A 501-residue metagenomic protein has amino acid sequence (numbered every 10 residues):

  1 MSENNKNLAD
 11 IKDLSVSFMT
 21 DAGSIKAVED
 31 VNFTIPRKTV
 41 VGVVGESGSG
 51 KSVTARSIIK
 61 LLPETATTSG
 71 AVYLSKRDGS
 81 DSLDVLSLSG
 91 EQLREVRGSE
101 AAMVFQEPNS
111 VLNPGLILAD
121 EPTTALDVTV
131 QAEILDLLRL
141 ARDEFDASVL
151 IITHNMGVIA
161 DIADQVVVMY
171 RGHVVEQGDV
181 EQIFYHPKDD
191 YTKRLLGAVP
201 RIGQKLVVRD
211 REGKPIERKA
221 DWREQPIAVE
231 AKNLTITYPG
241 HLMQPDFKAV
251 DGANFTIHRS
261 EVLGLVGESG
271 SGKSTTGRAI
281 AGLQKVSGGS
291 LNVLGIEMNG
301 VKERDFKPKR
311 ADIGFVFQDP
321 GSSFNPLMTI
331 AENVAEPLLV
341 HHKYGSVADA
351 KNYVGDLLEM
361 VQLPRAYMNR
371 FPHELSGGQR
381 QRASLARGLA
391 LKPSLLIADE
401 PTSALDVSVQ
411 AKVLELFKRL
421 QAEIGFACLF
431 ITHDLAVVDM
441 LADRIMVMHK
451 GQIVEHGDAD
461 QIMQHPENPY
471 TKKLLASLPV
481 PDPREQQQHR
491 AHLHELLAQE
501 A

Functional and structural regions predicted by a protein language model:
V44-G45, V266-G267: The feature captures the beta-strand-to-loop junction immediately N-terminal to the Walker
T67-L83, G289-E297, K309: Conserved ABC transporter NBD signature motif
D81, L116, A348-A366, L475: Conserved ABC ATPase "signature" region
G98, H373, L391: Conserved signature/switch motifs of ABC ATPase nucleotide-binding domains
N113-G115, A390-S394: A short, proline-enriched helix->beta-strand linker immediately N-terminal to the Walker B motif in ABC-type P-loop
Q177-G178, H186, H456-G457, H465: ABC ATPase "signature
F371-L375, Q379: Conserved ABC ATPase signature
